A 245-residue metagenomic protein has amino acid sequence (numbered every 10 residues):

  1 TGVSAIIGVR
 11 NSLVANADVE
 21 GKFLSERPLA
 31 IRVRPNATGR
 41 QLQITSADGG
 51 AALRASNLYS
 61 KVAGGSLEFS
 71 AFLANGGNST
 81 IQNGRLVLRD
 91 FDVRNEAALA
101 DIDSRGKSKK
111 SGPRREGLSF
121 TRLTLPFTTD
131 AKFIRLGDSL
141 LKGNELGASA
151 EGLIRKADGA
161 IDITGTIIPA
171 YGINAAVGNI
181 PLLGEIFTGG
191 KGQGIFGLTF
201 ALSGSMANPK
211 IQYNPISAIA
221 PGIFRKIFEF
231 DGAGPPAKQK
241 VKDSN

Functional and structural regions predicted by a protein language model:
T1-Y59, G64-I168, L202-A218, G222-N245: Solvent-exposed beta-strand/coil patches in large extracellular/periplasmic or lumenal scaffold regions
P169, I173-I211: Surface-exposed, gly/pro-biased binding rims or lids
